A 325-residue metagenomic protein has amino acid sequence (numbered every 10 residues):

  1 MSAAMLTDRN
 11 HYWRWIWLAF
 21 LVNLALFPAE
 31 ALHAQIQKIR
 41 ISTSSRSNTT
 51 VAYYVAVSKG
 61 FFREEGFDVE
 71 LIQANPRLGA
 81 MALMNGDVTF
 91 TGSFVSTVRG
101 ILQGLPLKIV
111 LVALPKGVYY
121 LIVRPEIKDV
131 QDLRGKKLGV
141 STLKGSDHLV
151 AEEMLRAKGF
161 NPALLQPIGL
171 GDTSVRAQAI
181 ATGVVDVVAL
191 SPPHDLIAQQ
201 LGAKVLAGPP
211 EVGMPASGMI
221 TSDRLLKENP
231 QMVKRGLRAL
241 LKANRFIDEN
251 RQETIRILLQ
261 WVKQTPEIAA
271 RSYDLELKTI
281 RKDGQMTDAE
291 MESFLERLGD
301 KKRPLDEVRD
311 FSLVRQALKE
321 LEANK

Functional and structural regions predicted by a protein language model:
A3-W17: Bacterial N-terminal signal peptides that target proteins for export
I16-F27: Bacterial N-terminal signal peptides
P28-A34: Boundary at the C-terminal end of the N-terminal hydrophobic targeting segment
A34-G171, R176-A179, D186-P192, K204-G213: Short, glycine-/small- and polar/acidic-enriched structural segments that line small-molecule recognition paths
V95-S96, P167-I168, S174-W261: Pocket-lining segment of extracytoplasmic ligand-binding domains
E228-R303: Secondary-structure end/capping motifs
G299-K325: Conserved C-terminal helix/tail region of periplasmic/extracytoplasmic solute-binding proteins
